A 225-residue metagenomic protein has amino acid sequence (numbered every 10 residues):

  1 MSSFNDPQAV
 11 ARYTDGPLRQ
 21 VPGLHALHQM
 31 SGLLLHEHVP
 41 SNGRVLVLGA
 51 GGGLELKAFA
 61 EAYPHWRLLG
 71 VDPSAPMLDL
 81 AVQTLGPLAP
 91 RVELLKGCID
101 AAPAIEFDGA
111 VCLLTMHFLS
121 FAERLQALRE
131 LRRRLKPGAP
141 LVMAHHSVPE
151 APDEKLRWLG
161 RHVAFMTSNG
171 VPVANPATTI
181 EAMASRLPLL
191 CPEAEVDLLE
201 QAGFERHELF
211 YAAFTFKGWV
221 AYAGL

Functional and structural regions predicted by a protein language model:
M1-P40: Conserved class I S-adenosyl-L-methionine
R44-L46, G52-A101: Class I SAM-dependent methyltransferase SAM/SAH-binding core
A102-A110: A short acidic, Gly/Pro-enriched loop at the edge of an enzyme's catalytic core that lines a small-molecule cofactor
C112-T115: A short beta-strand submotif of the Rossmann-like class I SAM-dependent methyltransferase core that lines
L125-P137: A short glycine-rich, Lys/Arg-flanked "PGG" loop and its adjoining helix->strand segment in the class I
V142-S168: Conserved class I S-adenosyl-L-methionine
S185-A202: Short alpha-helix
A202-L225: Core SAM-dependent methyltransferase catalytic element
